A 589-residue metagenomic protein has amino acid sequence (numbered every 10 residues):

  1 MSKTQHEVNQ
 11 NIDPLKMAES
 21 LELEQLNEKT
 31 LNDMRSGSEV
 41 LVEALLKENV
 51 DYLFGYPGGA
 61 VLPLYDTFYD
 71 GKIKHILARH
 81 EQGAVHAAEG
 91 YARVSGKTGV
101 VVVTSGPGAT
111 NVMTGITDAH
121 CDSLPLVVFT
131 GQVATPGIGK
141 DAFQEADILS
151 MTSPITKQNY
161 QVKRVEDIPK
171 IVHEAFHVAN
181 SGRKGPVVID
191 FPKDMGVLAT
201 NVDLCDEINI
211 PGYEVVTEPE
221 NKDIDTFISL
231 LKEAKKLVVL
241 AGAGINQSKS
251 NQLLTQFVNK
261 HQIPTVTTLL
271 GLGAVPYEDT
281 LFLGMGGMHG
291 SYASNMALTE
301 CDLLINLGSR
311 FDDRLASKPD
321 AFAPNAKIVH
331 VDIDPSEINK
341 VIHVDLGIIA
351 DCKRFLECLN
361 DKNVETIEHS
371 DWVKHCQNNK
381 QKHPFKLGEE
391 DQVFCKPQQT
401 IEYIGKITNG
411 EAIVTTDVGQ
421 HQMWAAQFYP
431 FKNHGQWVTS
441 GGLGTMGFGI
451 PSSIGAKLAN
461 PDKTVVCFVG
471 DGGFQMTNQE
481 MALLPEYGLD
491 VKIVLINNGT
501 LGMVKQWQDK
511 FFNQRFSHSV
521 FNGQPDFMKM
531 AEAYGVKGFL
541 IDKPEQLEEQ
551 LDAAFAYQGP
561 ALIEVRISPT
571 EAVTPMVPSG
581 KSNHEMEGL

Functional and structural regions predicted by a protein language model:
K3-N9, T130-I171, G271-H375, L551: Glycine-rich, acidic loop regions that bind phosphate or pyrophosphate groups
T4-L31, E166, N325-Q420, P544-E545 (+2 more regions): Phosphate/pyrophosphate-binding active-site segments
P14-A18, S38-V50, G90-G96, H120 (+7 more regions): Glycine-rich phosphate/diphosphate-binding loops that line cofactor/substrate pockets in enzymes
E24, E174, V178-E233, P384-L387 (+1 more regions): Conformationally flexible catalytic loops at phosphate/diphosphate-handling active centers
S38-V42, L46-K47, L64-D66, Q377-A456: Active-site diphosphate/adenylate-binding microenvironment
L62-T135, A293, A297-L303, G308-D312 (+1 more regions): Thiamine diphosphate
R93, A243-V329, K432-D462, T477-N478 (+4 more regions): Glycine-rich, anion-gripping cofactor-binding loops and their flanking helix/strand elements in enzyme active sites
D141-Q144, I338-V341, G347-I349, K353-E357 (+2 more regions): Thiamine diphosphate
